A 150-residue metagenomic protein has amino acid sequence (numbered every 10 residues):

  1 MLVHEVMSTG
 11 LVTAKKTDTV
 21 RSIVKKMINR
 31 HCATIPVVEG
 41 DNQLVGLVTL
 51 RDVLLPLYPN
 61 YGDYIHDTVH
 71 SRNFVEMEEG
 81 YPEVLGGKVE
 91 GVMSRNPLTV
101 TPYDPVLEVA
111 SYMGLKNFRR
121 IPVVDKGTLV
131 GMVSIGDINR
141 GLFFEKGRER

Functional and structural regions predicted by a protein language model:
M1-C32, V37-G40, L44-V45, T68-Y112 (+2 more regions): Bateman/CBS regulatory modules and CBS-like beta-alpha motifs in cytosolic regions of diverse proteins
H4-E5, G40-Q43, L55-I65, I135: Short charge-dense sequence patches
E5-V6, T19, D52-V53, P105 (+2 more regions): Histidine- and aromatic-rich ligand-binding microenvironments
G46-T49, V53, G131-N139: Short hydrophobic beta-strand motif reused across regulatory alpha/beta modules
V48, Y64, K88-V89, V133 (+1 more regions): Compositionally biased, intrinsically disordered low-complexity regions
L54-V69, N139-R150: A short, polar/charged loop-to-alpha-helix boundary motif
G114-L115, S134: Extended hydrophobic
F118: Glycine-rich, Arg-bearing micro-motifs that act as flexible, cationic patches
